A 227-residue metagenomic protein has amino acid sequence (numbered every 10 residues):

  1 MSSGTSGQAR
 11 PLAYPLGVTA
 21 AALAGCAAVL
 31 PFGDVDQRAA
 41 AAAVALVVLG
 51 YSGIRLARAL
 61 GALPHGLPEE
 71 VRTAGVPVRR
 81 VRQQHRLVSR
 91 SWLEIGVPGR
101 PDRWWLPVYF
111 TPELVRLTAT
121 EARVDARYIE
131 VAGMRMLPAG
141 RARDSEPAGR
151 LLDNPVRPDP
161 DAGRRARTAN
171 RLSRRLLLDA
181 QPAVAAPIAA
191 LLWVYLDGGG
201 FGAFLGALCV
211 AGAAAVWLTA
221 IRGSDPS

Functional and structural regions predicted by a protein language model:
S2-G66, N170-S227: Alpha-helical transmembrane spans
L63, F110-T111: Mature extracellular/extracytoplasmic regions of secreted and cell-surface glycoproteins
P68-V88: Structural detector for short beta-strands of small beta-barrel domains
V76, L93, A122-V124: A broad, low-specificity signal marking well-ordered, structured residues that form hydrophobic/aromatic
V81-W105: Exposed beta-strand/loop interface patches that mediate assembly or binding
H85-R86, T111, G200-F201: Short acidic, S/G/P-rich loop/turn micro-motifs used as interaction or catalytic elements
E94, L106-P107, Y195, T219: Intrinsic disorder/low-complexity segments enriched in polar/charged and small flexible residues
T111-R165: A membrane-cytosol interface segment of integral membrane proteins
